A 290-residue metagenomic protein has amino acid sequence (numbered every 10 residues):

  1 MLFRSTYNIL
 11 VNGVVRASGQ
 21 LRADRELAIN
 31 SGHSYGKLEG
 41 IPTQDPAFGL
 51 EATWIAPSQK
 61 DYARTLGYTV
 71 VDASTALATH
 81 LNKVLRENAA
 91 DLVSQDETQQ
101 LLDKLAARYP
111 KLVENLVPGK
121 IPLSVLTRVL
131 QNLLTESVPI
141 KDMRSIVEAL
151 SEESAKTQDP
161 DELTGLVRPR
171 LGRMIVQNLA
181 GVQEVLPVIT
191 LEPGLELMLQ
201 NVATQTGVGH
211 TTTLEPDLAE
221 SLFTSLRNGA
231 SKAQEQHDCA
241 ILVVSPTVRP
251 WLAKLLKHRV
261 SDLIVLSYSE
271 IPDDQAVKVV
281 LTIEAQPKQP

Functional and structural regions predicted by a protein language model:
M1-P290: Membrane-embedded alpha-helical signal segments
